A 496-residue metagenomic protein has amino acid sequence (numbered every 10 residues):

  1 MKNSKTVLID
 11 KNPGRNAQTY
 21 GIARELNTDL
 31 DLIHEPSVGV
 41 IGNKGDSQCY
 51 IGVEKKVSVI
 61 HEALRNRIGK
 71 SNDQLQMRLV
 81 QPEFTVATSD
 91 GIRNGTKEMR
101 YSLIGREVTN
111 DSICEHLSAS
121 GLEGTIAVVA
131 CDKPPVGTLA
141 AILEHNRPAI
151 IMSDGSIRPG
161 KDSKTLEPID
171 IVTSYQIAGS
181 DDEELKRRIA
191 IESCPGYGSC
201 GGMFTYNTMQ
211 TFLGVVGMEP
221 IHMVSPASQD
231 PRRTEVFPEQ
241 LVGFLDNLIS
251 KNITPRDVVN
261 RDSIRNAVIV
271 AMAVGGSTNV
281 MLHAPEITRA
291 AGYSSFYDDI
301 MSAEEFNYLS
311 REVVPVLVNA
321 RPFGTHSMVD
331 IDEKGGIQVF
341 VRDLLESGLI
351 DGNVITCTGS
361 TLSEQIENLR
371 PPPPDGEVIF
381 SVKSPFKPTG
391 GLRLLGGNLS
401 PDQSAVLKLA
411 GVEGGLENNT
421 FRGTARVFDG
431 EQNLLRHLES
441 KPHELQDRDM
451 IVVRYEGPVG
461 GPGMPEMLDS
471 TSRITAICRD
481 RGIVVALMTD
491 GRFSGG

Functional and structural regions predicted by a protein language model:
M1-D46, I60-F84, T96-E98, S102 (+3 more regions): Catalytic or ion-coupling anion/metal-binding cores of large enzyme and transporter domains
V40-I41, L117-T138, I151-M152: A short, small-residue-rich loop immediately preceding and capping a beta-strand
G52-I60: Conserved alpha-helical elements of sugar-nucleotide-dependent glycosyltransferases
Q81-S120: N-terminal small/polar loop signature for handling phosphorylated ligands or for N-terminal nucleophile
